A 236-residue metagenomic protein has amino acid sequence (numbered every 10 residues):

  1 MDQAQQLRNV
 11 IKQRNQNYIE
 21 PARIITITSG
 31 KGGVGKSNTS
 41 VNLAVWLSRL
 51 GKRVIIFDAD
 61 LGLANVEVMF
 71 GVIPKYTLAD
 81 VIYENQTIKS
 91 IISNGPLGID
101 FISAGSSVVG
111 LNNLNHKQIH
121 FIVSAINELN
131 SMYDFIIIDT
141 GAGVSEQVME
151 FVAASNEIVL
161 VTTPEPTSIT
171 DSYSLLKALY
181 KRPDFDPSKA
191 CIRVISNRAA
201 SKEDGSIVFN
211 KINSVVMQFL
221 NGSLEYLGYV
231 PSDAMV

Functional and structural regions predicted by a protein language model:
M1-K31: Extreme N-terminal, non-catalytic leader segments that precede Walker-type/kinase nucleotide-binding cores
R23-D60: Walker A/P-loop phosphate-binding motif and the immediately C-terminal alpha-helix
S48, V152, Y180: Gly/Ala-rich phosphate-binding loop of Rossmann-like dinucleotide-binding domains, activating on the conserved
F57-S131: P-loop/Walker-type NTP enzyme "switch/lid" segment
L61-L63, S106-V109, G143, E165-T167 (+2 more regions): Conserved nucleotide-binding/hydrolysis micro-motifs of P-loop NTPases
E128-M132, Q147-T167: Inter-motif core of Ras-like GTPase G domains
I169-D186: Conserved C-terminal guanine-recognition region of P-loop GTPase G domains, centered on the G4
M217-V236: Beta-strand-loop-alpha "switch" segments that mediate conformational coupling across diverse proteins
